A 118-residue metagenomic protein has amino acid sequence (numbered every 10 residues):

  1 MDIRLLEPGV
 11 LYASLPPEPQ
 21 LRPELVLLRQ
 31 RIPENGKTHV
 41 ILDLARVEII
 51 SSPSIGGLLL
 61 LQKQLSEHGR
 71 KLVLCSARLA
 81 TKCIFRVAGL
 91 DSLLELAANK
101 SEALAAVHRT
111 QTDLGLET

Functional and structural regions predicted by a protein language model:
M1-L28, L44-R46: STAS-typified acidic loop motif
V10, I32, P53-I55, L60-A105 (+1 more regions): Amphipathic, Lys/Arg-enriched alpha-helical "gate/interface" segment within cytosolic domains that mediates
Y12-Q20, G36-I41, G57-Q64: Short, mixed-charge, low-aromatic patches
R29-I55: Short, glycine-/small-residue-enriched flexible loop/hinge segments at domain edges that mediate gating
